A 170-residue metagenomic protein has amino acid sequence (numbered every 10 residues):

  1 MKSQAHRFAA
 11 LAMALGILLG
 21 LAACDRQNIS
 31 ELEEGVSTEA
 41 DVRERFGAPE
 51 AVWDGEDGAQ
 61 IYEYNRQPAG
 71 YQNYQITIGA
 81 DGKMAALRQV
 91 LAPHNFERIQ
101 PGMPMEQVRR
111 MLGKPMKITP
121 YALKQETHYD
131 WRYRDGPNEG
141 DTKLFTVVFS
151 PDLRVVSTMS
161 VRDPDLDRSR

Functional and structural regions predicted by a protein language model:
M1-H6: N-terminal secretory signal peptides that target proteins for export/translocation
A10-G20: Bacterial N-terminal signal peptides
C24-R170: Residues within mature, well-folded domains
